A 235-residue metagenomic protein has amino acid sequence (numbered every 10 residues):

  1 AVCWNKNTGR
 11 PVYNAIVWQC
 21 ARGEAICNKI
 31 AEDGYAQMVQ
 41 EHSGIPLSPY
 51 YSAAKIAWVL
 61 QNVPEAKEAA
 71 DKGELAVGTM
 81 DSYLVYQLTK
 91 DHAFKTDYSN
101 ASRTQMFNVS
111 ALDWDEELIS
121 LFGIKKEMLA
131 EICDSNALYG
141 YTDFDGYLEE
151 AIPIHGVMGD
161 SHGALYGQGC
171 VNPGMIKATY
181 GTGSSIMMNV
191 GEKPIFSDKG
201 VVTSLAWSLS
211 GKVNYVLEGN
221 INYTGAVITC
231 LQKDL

Functional and structural regions predicted by a protein language model:
N5-K6: Short, acidic, Ser/Thr-enriched surface-loop or helix-capping motifs
C20: Carbohydrate-associated surface elements
E24, A31-G44, Y50-F94, Q105-G123 (+1 more regions): Active-site core segments that coordinate phosphate-bearing ligands/cofactors across diverse enzyme families
D134-T142: Glycine-rich phosphate-binding loops at beta-strand->alpha-helix junctions
